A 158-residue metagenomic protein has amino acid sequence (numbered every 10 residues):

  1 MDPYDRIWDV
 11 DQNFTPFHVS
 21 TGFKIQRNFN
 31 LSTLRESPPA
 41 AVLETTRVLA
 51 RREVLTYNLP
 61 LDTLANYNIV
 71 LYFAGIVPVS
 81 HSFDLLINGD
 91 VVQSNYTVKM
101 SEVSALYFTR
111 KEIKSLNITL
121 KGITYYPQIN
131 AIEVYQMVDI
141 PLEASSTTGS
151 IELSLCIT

Functional and structural regions predicted by a protein language model:
M1-T158: Compositionally biased, intrinsically disordered or flexible polar/acidic segments
